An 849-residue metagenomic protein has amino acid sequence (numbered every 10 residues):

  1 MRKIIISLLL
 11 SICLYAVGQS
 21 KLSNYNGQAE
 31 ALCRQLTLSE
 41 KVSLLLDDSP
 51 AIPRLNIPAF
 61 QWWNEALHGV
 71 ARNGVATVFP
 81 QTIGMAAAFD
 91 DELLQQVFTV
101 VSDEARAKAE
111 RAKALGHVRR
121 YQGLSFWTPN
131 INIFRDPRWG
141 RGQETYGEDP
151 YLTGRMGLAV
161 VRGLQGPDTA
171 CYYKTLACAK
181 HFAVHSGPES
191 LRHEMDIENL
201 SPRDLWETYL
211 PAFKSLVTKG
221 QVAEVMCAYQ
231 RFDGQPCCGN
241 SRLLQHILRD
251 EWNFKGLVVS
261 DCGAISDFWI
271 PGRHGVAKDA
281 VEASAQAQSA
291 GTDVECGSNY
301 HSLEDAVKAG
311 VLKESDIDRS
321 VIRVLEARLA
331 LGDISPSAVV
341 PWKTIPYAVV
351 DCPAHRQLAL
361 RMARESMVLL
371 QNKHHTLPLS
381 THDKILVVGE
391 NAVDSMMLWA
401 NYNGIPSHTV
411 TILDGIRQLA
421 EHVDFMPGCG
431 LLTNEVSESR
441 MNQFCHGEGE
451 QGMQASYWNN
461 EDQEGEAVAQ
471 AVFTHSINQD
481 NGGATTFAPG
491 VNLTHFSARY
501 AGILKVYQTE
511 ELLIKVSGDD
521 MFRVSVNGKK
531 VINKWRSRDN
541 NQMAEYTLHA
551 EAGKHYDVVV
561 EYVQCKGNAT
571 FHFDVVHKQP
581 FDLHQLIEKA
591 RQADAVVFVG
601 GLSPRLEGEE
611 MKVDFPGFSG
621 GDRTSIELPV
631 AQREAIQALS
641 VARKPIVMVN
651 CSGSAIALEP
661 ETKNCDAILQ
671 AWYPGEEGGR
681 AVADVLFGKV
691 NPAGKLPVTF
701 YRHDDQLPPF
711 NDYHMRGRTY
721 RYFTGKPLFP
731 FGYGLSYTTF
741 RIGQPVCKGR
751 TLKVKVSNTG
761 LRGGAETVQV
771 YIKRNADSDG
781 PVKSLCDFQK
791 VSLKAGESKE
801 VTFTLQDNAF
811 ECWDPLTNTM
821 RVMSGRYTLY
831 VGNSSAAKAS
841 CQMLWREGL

Functional and structural regions predicted by a protein language model:
M1-S23: Bacterial Sec-dependent N-terminal signal peptides
A16-L513, S517-P815, T819-S835, L849: Glycoside hydrolase catalytic-domain context in secreted enzymes
A837-L849: Short beta-strand elements
